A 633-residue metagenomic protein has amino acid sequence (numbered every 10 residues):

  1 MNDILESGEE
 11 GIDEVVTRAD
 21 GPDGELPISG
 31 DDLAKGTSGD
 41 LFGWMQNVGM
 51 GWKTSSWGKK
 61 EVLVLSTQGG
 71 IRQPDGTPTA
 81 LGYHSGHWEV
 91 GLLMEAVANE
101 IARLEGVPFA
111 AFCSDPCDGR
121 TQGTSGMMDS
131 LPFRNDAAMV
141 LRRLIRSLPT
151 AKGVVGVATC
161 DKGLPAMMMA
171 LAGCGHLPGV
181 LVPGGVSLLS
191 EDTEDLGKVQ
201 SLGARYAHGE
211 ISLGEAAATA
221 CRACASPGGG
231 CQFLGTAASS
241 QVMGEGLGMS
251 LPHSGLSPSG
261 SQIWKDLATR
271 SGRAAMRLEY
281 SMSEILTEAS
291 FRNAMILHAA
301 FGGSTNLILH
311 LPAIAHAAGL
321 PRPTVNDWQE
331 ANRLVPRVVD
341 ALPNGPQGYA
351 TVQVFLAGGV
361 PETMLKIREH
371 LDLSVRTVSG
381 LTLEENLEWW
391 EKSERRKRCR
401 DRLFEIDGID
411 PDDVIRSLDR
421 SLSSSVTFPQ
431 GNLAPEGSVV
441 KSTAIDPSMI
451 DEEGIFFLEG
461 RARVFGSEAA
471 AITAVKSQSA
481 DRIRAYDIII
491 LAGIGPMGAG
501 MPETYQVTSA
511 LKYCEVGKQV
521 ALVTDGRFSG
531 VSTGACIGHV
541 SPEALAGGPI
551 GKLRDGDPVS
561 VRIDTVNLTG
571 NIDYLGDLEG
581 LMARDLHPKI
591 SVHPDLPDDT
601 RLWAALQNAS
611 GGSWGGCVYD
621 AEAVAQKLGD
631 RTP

Functional and structural regions predicted by a protein language model:
M1-Y83, F112, S125-G126, A170-H176 (+3 more regions): Catalytic or ion-coupling anion/metal-binding cores of large enzyme and transporter domains
V64, P74, S147-M167, L181-V182: A short, small-residue-rich loop immediately preceding and capping a beta-strand
I71, S85-F112: Low-complexity, highly charged intrinsically disordered N-terminal segments that act as targeting/localization
W88, L131-D136, F465-G466, P502: Conserved phosphate-coordination/catalytic loops
C113-S114, F133: Domain-level cores of phosphate- or acyl-group-handling catalytic modules
G119-A137: Charged, often glycine-rich, active-site loop that binds/positions anionic groups
D136-P149: Short, well-structured alpha-helical segments in soluble
M139, V154, A158-M168, V531 (+1 more regions): Glycine-rich anion-binding loops of enzyme active sites
